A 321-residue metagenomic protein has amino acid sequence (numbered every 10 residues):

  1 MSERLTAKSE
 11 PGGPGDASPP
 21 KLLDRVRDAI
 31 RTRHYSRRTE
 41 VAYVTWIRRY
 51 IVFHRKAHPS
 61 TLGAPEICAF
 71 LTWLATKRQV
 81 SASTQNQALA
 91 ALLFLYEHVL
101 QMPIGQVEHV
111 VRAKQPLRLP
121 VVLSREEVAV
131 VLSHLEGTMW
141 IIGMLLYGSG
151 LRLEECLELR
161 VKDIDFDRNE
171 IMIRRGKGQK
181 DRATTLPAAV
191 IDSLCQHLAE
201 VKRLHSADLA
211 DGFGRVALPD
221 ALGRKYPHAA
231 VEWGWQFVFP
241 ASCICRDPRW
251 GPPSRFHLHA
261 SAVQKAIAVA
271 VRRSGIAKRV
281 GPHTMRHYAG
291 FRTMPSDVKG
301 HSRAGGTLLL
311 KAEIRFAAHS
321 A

Functional and structural regions predicted by a protein language model:
M1-A321: Conserved catalytic core of the tyrosine transesterase superfamily
